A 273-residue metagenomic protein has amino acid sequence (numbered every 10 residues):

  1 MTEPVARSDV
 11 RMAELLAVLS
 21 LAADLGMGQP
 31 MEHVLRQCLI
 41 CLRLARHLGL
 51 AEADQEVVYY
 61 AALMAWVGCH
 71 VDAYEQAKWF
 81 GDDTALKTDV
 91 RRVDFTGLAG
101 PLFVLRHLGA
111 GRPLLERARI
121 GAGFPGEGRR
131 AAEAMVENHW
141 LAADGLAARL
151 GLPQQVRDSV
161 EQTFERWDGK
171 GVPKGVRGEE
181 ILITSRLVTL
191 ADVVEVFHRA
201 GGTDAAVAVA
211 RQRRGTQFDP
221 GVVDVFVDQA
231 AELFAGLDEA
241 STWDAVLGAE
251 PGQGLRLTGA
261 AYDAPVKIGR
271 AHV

Functional and structural regions predicted by a protein language model:
T2-H272: Histidine- and acidic-residue-rich, metal-dependent catalytic cores
